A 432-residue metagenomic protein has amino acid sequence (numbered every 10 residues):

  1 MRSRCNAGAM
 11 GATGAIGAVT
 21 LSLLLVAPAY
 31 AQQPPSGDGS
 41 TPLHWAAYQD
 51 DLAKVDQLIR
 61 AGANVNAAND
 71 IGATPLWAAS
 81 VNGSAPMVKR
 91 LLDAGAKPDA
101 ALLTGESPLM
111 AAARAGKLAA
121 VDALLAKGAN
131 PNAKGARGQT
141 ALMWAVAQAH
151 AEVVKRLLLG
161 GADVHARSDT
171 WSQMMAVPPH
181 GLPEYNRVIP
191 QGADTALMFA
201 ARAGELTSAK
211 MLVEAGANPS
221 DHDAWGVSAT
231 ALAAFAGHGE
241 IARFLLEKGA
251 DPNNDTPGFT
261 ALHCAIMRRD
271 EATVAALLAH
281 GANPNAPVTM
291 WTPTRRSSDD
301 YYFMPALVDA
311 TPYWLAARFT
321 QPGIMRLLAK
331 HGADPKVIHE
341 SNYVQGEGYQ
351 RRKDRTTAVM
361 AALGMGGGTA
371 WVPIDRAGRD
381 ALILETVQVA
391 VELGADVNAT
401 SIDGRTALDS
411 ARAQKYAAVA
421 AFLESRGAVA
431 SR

Functional and structural regions predicted by a protein language model:
T13-V26: Bacterial N-terminal signal peptides
Q32-I71: N-terminal segments that cap or nucleate solenoid repeat domains
S36, N69, L102, G135 (+9 more regions): Ankyrin repeat boundary/linker residues
W45-D50, A78-S84, A111-K117, W144-H150 (+9 more regions): Ankyrin repeat A-helix N-terminal signature
D51-I59, S84-L92, K117-L125, H150-L158 (+7 more regions): Ankyrin repeat structural motif
D403-R432: Leucine-rich solenoid repeat scaffolds
